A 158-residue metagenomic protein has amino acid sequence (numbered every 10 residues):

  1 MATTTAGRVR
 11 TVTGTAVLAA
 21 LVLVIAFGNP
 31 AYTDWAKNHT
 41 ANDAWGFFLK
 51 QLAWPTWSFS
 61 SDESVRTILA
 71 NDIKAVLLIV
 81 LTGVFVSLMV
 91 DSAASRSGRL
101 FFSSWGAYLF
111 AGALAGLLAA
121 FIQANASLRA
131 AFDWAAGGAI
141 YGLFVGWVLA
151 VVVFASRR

Functional and structural regions predicted by a protein language model:
A2-I25, S95-G106: Alpha-helical transmembrane segments and their helix-start/interface "positive-inside/aromatic belt" motifs in integral
T4, E63-N71, S92, R96-L100 (+2 more regions): Membrane-helix interfacial "entry" motifs
V17-I73, A130-W134: Long, glycine/tryptophan/cysteine-rich extracytoplasmic
L23-V24, V86, A119: Structural signal for membrane-spanning alpha-helices in multi-pass inner-membrane proteins, emphasizing helix cores
T67-A93, G116: Hydrophobic alpha-helical transmembrane segments
K74-L78, G106, I140: Alpha-helical transmembrane segments of integral membrane proteins, emphasizing hydrophobic/aromatic residues
L88-A94, V152-R157: Structural signal for the C-terminal ends of transmembrane alpha-helices and the immediately following loop
A107-R158: Alpha-helical transmembrane segments of multi-pass integral membrane proteins, characterized by long hydrophobic
